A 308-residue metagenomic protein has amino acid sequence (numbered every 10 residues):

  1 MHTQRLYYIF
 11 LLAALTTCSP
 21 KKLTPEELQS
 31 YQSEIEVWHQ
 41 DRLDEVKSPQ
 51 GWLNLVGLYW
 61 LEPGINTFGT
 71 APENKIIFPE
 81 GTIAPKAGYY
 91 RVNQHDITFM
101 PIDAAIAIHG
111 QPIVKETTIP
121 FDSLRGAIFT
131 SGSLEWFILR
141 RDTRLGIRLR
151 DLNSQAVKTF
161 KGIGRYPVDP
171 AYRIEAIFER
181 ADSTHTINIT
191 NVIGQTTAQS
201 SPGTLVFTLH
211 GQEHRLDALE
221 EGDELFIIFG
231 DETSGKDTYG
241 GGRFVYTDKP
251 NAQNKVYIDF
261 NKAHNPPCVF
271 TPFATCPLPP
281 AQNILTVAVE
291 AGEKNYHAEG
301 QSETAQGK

Functional and structural regions predicted by a protein language model:
T3-L11: Sec-dependent signal peptide recognition, specifically the positively charged N-region followed immediately by
L15-T17: C-terminal motif of bacterial Sec signal peptides marking the signal peptidase cleavage site
S19-K21: Bacterial signal peptide processing site
S30, E34-G81, E232-T233: N-terminal beta-hairpin/loop module of FHA
L61-D122: Forkhead-associated
T130-T197: Surface-exposed beta-loop interaction hotspot
K161-G162, S234-K236, K255-Y257, N261-K308: Extended, aromatic/histidine-rich regions of cofactor-dependent oxidoreductases associated with respiratory
E175-S234, Y239: Flexible, glycine-rich surface segments
